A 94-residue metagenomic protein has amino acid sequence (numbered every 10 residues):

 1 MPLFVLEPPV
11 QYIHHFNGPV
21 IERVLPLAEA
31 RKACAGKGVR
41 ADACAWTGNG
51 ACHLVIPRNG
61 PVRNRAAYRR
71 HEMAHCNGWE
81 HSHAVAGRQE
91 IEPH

Functional and structural regions predicted by a protein language model:
M1-E22: N-terminal low-complexity, Pro/Thr/Ser-rich intrinsically disordered segments that act as propeptides or flexible
I13, V24-A51: Catalytic zinc-binding patch centered on the HExxH motif and its immediate surroundings that defines zinc-dependent
N17-A30, G87-H94: Acidic helix-start/capping segments at beta-turn-to-alpha-helix junctions
A41, A51, N59, A84-A86: Cys/His-rich zinc-coordinating "finger/knuckle" motifs
A45-T47, R63, Q89-H94: Zinc-dependent metalloendopeptidases
A51-R70: Short pre-active-site segment immediately N-terminal to the catalytic Zn-binding motif
M73-Q89: Catalytic Zn2+-binding segment of zinc metalloproteases
